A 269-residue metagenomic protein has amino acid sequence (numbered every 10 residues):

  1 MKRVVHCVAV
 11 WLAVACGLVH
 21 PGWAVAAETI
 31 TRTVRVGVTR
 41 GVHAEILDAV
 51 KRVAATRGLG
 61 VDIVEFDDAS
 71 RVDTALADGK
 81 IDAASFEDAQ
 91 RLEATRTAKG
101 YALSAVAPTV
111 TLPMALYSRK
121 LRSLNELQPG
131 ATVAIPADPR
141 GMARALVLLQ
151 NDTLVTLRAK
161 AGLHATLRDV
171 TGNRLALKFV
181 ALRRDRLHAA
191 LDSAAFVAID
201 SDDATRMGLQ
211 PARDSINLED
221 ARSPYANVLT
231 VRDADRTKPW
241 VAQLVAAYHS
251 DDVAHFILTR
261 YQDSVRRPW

Functional and structural regions predicted by a protein language model:
I30-G41, V61-E65, T132-V133: Short, well-ordered beta-strand elements
R40-D62: Short, polar/charged alpha-helical segment
G41, E65-A69, G79-E93, V110 (+3 more regions): Beta->alpha turn/N-cap motifs
I63-T74, A161-A189: Short helix-initiation/N-cap motifs at beta->coil->alpha
A94-V106, R119-L121, S193, A198 (+1 more regions): Ligand-binding "clamshell"
V106-T156, A254: A conserved helix-loop-strand patch within extracytoplasmic ligand-binding domains of the periplasmic binding
P108-S118, T205-D251, S264-W269: Periplasmic-binding protein-like
A143-Q150, Y248-P268: Periplasmic-binding protein-like
